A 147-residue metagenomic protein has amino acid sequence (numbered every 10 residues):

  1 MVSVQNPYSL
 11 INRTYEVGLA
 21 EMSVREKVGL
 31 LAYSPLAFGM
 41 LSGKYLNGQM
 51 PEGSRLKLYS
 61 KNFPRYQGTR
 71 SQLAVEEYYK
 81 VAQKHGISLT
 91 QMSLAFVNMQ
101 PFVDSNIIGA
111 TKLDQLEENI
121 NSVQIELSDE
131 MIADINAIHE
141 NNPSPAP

Functional and structural regions predicted by a protein language model:
M1-A137: Beta/alpha (TIM)-barrel catalytic core signal, keyed to glycine-rich beta->alpha loops juxtaposed to Asp/Glu that bind
P145: Substrate/cofactor-recognition hotspot
